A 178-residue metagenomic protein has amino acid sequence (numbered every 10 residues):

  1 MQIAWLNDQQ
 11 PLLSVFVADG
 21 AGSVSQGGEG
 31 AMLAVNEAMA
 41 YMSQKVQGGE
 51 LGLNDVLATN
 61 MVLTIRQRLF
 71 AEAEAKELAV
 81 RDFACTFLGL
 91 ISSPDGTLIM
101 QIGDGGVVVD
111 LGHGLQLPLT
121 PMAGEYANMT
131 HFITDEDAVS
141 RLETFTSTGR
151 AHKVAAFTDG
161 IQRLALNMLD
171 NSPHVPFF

Functional and structural regions predicted by a protein language model:
M1-F178: PP2C/PPM-type serine/threonine phosphatase catalytic domain
